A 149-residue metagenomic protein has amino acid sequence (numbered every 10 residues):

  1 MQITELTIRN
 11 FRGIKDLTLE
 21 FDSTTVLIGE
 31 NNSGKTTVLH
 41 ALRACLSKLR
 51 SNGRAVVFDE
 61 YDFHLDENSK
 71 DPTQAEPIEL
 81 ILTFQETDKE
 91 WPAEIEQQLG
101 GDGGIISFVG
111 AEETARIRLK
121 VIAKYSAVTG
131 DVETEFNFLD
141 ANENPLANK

Functional and structural regions predicted by a protein language model:
M1-S51, A55-K70: Pre-Walker A-like glycine/lysine-rich segment at the N-terminus of P-loop NTPase domains
Q2, E76, T129-D131: A short, compositionally biased
E5-T7, T18, E79-T83, R118-I122: Beta-strand secondary-structure signal
D16, G29, E90-P92, D131: Short acidic, gly/pro-rich beta-turn/loop elements at beta-sheet edges and active-site/ligand-binding grooves
S23-T25, F84-D88, A123-A127: Beta-strand elements of well-folded, non-transmembrane domains
H40-E113: Conserved P-loop NTP-binding catalytic core
P92-K149: A sensor for short, sequence-defined functional sites
